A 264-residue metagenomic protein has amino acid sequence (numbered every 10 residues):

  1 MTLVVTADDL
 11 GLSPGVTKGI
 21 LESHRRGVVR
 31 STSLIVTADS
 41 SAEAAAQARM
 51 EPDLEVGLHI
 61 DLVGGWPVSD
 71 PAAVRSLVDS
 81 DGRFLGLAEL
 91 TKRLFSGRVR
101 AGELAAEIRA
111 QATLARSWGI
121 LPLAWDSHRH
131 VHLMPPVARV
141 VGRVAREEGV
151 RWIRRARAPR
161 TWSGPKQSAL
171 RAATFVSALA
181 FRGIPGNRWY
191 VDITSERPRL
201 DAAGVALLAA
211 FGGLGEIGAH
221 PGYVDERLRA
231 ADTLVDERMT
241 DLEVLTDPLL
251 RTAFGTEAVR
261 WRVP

Functional and structural regions predicted by a protein language model:
M1-V4, L10, P14-A124, M134-P264: Terminal accessory/targeting
S127-R129: Active-site histidine-anchored catalytic micro-motif
